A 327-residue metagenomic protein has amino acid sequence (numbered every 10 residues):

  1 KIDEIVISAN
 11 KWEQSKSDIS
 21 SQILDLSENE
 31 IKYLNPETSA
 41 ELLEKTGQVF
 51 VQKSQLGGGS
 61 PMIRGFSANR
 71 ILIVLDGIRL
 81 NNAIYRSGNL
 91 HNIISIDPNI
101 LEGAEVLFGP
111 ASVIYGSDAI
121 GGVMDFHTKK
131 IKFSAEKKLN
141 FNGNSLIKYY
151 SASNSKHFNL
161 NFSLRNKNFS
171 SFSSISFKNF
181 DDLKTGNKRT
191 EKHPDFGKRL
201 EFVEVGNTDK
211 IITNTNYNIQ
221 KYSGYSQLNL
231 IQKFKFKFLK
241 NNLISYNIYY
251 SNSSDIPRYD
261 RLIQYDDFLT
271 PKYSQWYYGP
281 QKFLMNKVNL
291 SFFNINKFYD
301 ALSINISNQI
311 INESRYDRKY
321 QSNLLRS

Functional and structural regions predicted by a protein language model:
K1-K32, A68: Short, acidic, small-residue-rich periplasmic hinge/interaction motif at the N-terminus of Gram-negative outer-membrane
D3, G59, G122, F141-G143 (+4 more regions): Hydrophobic, lipid-facing positions within transmembrane beta-strands of outer-membrane proteins
I23, A40-N82, E102: Extracytoplasmic beta-strand/coil segments of soluble accessory domains associated with Gram-negative outer-membrane
S39-L42, G59-M62, I73-V74, H91-I94 (+3 more regions): N-terminal periplasmic accessory domains that precede and gate Gram-negative outer-membrane beta-barrel machines
L80-P110: Short acidic/polar hinge/loop motifs at secondary-structure boundaries that mediate gating or recognition
F141-S145, S171-S173, I244-Y246, D300-I306: Transmembrane beta-strands of outer-membrane beta-barrel proteins
S153-F180, R189-I256: Transmembrane beta-barrel wall of Gram-negative outer-membrane proteins
K221-Q227, K237, N241-Y299, I310-S327: Flexible loop and strand-edge segments within Gram-negative outer membrane beta-barrel domains
